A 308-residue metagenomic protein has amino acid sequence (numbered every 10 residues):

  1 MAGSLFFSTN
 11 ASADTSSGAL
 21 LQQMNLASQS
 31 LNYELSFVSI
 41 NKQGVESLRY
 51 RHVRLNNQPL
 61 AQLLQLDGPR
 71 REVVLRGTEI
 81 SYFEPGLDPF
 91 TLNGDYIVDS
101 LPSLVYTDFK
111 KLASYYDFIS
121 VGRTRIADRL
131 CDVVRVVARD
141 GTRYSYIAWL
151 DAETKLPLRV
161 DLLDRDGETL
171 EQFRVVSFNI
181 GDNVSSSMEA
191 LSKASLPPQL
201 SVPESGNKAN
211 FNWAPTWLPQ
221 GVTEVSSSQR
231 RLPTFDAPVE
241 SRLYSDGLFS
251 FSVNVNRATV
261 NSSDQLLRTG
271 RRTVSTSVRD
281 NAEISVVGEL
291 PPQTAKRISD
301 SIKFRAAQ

Functional and structural regions predicted by a protein language model:
A13-G86, Y116-T124, L130-S145, A152 (+1 more regions): N-terminal mature ectodomain segment of secretory-pathway/periplasmic proteins
Y82-T107: Acidic/charged, solvent-exposed loop-and-adjacent secondary-structure segments enriched in E/D, K/R, S/T, and G/P
A127-L196: Gly/Pro-enriched, hydrophobic low-complexity segments that function as extracytoplasmic propeptides/linkers
V160, N281-E289: Short, well-ordered beta-strand elements
L196-D280, Q293: Short, solvent-exposed recognition patches
P292-A307: Short, low-complexity, Pro/Ser/Thr/Gly-rich segments in the mature regions of secreted, periplasmic
